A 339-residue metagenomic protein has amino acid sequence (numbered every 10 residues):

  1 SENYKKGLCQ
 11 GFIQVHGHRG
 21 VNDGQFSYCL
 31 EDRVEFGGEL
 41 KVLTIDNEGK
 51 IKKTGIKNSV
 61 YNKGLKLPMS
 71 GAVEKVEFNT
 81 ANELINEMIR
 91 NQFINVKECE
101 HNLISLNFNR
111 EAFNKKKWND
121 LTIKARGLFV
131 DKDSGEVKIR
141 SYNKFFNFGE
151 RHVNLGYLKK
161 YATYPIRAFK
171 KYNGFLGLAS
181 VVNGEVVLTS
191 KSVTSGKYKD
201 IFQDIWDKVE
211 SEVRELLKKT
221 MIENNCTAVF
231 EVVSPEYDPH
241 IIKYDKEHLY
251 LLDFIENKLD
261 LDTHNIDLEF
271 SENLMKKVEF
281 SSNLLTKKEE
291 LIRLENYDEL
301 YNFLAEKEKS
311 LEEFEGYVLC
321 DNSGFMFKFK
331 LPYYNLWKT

Functional and structural regions predicted by a protein language model:
S1-N79: Feature recognizes metal-dependent phosphohydrolase scaffolds
L67-T339: Core nucleotide-handling region used for phosphoryl-transfer chemistry
